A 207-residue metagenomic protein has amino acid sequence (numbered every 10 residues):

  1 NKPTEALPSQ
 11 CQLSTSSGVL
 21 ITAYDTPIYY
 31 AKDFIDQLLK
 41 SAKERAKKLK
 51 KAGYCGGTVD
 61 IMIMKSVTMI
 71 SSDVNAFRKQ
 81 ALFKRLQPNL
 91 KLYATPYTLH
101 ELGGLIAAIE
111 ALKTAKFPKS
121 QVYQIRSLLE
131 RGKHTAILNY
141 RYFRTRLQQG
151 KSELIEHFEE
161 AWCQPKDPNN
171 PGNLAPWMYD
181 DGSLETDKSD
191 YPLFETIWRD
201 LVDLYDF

Functional and structural regions predicted by a protein language model:
N1-F207: Charged, helix-rich terminal subdomains or tails
